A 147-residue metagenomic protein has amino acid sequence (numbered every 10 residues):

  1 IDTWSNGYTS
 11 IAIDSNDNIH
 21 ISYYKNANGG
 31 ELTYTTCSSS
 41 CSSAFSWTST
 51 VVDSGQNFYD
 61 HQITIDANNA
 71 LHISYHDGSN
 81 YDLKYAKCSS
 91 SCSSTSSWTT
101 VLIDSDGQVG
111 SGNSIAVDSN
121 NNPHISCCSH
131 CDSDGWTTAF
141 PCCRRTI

Functional and structural regions predicted by a protein language model:
I1-I147: Extracellular, repeat-based ectodomains that mediate carbohydrate processing or recognition
